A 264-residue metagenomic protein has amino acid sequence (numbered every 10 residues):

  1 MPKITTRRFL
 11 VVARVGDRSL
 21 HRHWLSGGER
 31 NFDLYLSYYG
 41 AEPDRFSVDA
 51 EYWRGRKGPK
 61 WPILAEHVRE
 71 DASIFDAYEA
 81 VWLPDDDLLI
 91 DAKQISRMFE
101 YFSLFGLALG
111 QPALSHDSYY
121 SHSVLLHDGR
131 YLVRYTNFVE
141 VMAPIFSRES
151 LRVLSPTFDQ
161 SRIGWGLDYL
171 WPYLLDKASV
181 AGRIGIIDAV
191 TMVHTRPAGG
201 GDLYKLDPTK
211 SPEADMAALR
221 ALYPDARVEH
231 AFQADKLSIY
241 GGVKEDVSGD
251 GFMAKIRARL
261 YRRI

Functional and structural regions predicted by a protein language model:
M1, F9, R14, S161-I264: C-terminal catalytic/acceptor-binding lobe
R7-A13, D33-L36: Hydrophobic targeting segments
V12-R18, Y38-G40, D86: Structural motif
R22-L25, R30-E79: Active-site-proximal specificity loops/subdomain of glycosyltransferases
Y52-W53, L126-R130, D202-Y204: Short, hinge-like loop/turn segments at secondary-structure boundaries
D76-L89: Short beta-strand-to-loop acidic/aromatic patch adjacent to the donor-nucleotide binding site
D91-K177: Conserved catalytic core of nucleotide-sugar-dependent glycosyltransferases
